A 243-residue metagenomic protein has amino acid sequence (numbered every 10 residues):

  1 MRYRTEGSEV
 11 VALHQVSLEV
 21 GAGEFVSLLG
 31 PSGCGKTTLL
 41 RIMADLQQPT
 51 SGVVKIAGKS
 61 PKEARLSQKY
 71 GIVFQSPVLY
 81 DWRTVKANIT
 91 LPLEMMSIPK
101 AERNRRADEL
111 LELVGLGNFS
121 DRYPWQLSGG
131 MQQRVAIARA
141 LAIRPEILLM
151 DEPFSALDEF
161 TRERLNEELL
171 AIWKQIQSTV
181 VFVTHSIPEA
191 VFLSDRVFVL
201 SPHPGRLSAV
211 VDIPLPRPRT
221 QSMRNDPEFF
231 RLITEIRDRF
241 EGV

Functional and structural regions predicted by a protein language model:
L29-P31: The feature captures the beta-strand-to-loop junction immediately N-terminal to the Walker
A44: Helix-to-loop junction immediately C-terminal to a conserved catalytic motif
G52-K62: Conserved ABC transporter NBD signature motif
R83-T90: Short coil-to-helix segment of the ABC ATPase nucleotide-binding domain corresponding to the Q-loop/switch region
T90, E94, A101-F119, A171: Conserved ABC ATPase "signature" region
R122-W125, I143: Conserved signature/switch motifs of ABC ATPase nucleotide-binding domains
L148-D151: Catalytic Walker B motif of ABC-type/P-loop ATPase nucleotide-binding domains
